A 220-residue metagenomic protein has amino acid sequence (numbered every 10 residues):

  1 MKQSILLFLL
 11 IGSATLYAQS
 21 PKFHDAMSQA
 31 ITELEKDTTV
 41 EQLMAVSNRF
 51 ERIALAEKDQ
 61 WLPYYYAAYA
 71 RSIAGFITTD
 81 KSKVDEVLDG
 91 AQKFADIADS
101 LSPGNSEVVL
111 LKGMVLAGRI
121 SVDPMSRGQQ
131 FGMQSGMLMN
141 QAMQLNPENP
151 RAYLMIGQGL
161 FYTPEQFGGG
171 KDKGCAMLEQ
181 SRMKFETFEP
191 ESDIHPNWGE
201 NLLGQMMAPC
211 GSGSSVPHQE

Functional and structural regions predicted by a protein language model:
M1-F23: Bacterial Sec-dependent N-terminal signal peptides
S20-E33, A56-T78, P103-V122, E148-T163 (+1 more regions): Amphipathic alpha-helical repeat scaffolds of TPR domains
K36-R49, K83-K93, G128-G136, C175-R182: Helix-turn-helix repeat elements of alpha-solenoid scaffolds
I53, A98, Q141-A142, S181: Canonical positions in the second alpha-helix
D85-L138: Hydrophobic, well-structured mid-protein blocks that either form specific transmembrane helices
R127-E165: A contiguous pocket-lining binding segment that forms or flanks enzyme active sites
D172-C175, Q180-E220: Terminal, low-structured helical/coil segments at or just beyond the last alpha-helical repeat
